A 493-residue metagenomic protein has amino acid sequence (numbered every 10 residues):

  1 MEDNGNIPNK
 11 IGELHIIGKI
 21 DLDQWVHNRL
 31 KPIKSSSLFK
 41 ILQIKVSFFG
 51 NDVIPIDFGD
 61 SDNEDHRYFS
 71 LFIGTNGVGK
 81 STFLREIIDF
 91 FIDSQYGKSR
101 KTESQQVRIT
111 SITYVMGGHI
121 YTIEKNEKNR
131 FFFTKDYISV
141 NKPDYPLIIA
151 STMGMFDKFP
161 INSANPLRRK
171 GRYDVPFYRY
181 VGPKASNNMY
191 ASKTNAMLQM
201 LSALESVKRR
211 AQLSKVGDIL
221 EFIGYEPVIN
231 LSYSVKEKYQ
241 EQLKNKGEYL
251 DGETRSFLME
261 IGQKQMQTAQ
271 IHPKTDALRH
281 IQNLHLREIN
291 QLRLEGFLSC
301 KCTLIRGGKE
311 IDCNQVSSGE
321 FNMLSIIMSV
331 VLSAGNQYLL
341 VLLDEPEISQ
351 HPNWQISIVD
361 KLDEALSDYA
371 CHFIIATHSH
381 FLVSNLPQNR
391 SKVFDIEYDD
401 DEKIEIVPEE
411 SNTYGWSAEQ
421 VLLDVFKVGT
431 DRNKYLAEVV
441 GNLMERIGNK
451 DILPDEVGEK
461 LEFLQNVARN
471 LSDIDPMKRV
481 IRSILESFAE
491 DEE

Functional and structural regions predicted by a protein language model:
E2-G97, G296-D431: Switch/communication elements of ASCE P-loop NTPase nucleotide-binding domains
E2-N51, G59-S61, P183-F321, M328-G335 (+1 more regions): Extended helical coiled-coil dimerization/tether regions that scaffold and oligomerize large DNA-maintenance assemblies
D3, I20-I33, D65, R85-I149: Conserved P-loop NTP-binding catalytic core
K80, M189-M197, E205-L213, G247 (+7 more regions): Intrinsic-disorder-associated interaction segments
I92-R100, D157-A164, N336-L339, K434-Y435 (+1 more regions): Short, solvent-exposed secondary-structure capping/transition elements
R108-V228, S232, Y414-L423, G429 (+1 more regions): P-loop NTPase motor core
I149-T152, I229-S234, L342, I374-I375 (+1 more regions): A structural signal for short, well-ordered beta-strand segments and their strand-loop junctions that often border
E364, F381-E493: RecA-like P-loop NTPase motor core
